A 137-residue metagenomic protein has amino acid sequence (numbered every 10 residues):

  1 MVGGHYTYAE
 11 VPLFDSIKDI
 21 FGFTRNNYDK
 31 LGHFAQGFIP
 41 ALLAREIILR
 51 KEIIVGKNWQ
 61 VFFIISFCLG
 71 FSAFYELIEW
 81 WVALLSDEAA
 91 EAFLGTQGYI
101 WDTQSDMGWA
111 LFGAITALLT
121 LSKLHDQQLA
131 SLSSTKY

Functional and structural regions predicted by a protein language model:
M1-F38, L42: "…centered on the first transmembrane helix and the immediately adjacent amphipathic helix/loop
M1-G3, L42, F67-E79: Alpha-helical transmembrane segments of multi-pass membrane proteins
V11-F14, Y28, S72-L111: Interfacial helix-loop-helix junctions of multi-pass membrane proteins
G22-T24, I65-F67, A92-F93: Short hydrophobic "helix-edge" motifs at membrane interfaces and signal-peptide entry regions
K30, Q60-I64, D106: Residue-level signature of transmembrane alpha-helical entry/exit and packing/kink sites in multi-pass membrane
A35-K51, L84-E88, G108-H125: Membrane-interfacial alpha-helical segments at the cytosolic side of multi-pass membrane proteins
E52-L69: Internal alpha-helical transmembrane segments of multi-pass membrane proteins
S131-Y137: Short, highly charged, low-complexity non-transmembrane loops/tails of multi-pass membrane proteins
